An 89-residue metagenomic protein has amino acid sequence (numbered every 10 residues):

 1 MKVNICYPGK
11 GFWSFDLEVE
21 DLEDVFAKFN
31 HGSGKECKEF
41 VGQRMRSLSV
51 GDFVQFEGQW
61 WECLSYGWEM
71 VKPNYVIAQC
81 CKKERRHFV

Functional and structural regions predicted by a protein language model:
M1, R85-V89: Short intrinsically disordered terminal tails
M1-D24: Extended boundary segments
P8, K82-K83: Residue-level detector of bioactive/disordered segments in secreted/extracellular proteins and virion assembly
F12, L17-E20, H31-G34, Y66 (+2 more regions): Short linear sequence elements within intrinsically disordered, low-complexity coil regions
W13-D16, A27, E57, V89: Compositionally biased, low-structure terminal segments
E20-F56: Short, conserved turn/kink motifs that form compact alpha/beta structural patches or helix kinks used as
S47-C81: Short, compact, well-ordered microdomains
